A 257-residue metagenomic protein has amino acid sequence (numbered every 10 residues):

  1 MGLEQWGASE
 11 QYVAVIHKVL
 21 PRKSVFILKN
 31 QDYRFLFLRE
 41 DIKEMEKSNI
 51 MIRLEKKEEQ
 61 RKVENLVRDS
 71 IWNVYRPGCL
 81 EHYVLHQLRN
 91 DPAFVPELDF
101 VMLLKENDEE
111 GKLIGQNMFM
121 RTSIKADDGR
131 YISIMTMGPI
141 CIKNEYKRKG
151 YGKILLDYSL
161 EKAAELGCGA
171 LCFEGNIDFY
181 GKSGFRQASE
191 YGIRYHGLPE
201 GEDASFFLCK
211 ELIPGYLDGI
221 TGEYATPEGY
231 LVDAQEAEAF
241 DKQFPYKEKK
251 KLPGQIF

Functional and structural regions predicted by a protein language model:
G2, V15-I16, K23-F35: N-terminal amphipathic/hydrophobic targeting modules at extreme N-termini, encompassing cleavable Sec/SRP-type signal
I50-V63: A short beta-loop-alpha structural element at the N-terminal edge of CoA-dependent acyl/N-acetyltransferase catalytic
E64-V67, I71-D108, I114-Q116, S123: Active-site rim helix/loop that mediates acceptor-substrate recognition in acyltransferases
G129-N144: Conserved acetyl-CoA binding element of GNAT-fold acetyltransferases
M137, E145-Y158, C168: Conserved acetyl-CoA pyrophosphate-binding loop and the N-cap/start of the following alpha-helix in GNAT-like
E165-C168, G175-E202: Conserved active-site alpha-helix within GNAT-family acetyltransferase domains
P214-F257: Acidic/histidine-enriched, glycine/proline-rich intrinsically disordered or flexible terminal extensions
